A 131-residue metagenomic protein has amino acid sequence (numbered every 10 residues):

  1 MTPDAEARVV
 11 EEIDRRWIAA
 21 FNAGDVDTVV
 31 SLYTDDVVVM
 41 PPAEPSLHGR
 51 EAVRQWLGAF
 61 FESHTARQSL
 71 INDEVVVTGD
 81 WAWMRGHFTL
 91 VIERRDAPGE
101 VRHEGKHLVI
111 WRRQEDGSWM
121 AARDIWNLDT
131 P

Functional and structural regions predicted by a protein language model:
M1-S31, V38-P131: A beta-strand edge to alpha-helix "cap/lid" segment located at domain peripheries
